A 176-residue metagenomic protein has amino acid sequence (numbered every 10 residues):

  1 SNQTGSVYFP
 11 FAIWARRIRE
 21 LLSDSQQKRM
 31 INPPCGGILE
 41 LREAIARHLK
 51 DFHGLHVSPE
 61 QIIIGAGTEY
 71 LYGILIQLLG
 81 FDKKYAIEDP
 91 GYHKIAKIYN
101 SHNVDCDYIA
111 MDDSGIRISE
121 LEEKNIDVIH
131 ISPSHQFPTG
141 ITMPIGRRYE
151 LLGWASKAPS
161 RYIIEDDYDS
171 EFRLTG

Functional and structural regions predicted by a protein language model:
S1-R19: N-terminal basic, amphipathic alpha-helical segments
I18-L21, S25-S160, S170-L174: Conserved core of the PLP fold type I
D166-D167: Walker B catalytic acidic pair
